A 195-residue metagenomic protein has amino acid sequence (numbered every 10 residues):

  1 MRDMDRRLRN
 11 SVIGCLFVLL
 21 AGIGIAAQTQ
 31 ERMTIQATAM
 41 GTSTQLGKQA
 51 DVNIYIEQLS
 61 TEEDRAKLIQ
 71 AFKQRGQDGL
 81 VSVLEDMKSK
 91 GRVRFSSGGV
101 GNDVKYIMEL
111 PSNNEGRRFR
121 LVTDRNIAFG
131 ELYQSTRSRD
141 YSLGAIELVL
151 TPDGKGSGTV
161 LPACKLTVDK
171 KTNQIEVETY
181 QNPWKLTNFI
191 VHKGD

Functional and structural regions predicted by a protein language model:
M1-R9: N-terminal secretory signal peptides that target proteins for export/translocation
S11-G22: Bacterial N-terminal signal peptides
I23-Q28: Sec/Tat signal peptide C-region and signal peptidase I cleavage site
T29-D195: Long, low-hydrophobicity ectodomains and other hydrophilic envelope-associated domains
